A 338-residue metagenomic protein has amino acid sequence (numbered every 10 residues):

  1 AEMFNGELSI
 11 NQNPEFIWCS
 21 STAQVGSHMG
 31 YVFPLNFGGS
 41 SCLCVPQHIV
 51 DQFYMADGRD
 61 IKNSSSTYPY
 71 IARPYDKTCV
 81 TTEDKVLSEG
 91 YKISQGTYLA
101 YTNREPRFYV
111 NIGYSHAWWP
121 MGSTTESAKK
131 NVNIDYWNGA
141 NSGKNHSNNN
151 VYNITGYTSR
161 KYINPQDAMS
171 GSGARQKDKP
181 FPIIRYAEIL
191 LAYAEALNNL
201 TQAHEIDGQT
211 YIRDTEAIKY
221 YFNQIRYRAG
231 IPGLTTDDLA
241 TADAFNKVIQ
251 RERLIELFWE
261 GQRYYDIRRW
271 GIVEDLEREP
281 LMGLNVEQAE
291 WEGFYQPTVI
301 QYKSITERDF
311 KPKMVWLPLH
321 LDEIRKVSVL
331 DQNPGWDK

Functional and structural regions predicted by a protein language model:
E2-S64, R175-I183, K219-F222, R226 (+1 more regions): Long, intrinsically disordered, low-complexity segments
P14, Y54-D57, I71, Y75 (+1 more regions): Flexible, polar/acidic helix-loop-strand segments at domain edges
T22, I112-Y114, N198-L200: Short beta-strand segments enriched in hydrophobic/aromatic residues within well-folded beta-rich domains
F108, A187, A194, I249 (+1 more regions): Hydrophobic, well-ordered secondary-structure elements that form the walls of internal hydrophobic environments
A117-M121, A203, I231-L234, I255-W259: Intrinsically disordered or highly flexible coil/loop and linker segments, enriched in small and charged/polar residues
P180-G230: Extended amphipathic alpha-helical segments enriched in small hydrophobics
